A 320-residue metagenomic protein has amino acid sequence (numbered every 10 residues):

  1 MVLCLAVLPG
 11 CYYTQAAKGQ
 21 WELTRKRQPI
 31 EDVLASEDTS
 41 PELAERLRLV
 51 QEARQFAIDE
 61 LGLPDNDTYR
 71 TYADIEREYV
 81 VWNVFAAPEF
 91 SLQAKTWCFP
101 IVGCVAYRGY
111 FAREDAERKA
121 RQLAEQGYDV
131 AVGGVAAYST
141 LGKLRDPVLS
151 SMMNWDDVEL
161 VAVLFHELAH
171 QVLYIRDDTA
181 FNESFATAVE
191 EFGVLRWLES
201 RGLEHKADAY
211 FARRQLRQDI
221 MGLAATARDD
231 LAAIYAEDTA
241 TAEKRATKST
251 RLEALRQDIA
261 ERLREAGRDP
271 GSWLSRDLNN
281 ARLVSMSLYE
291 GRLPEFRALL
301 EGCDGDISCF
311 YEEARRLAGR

Functional and structural regions predicted by a protein language model:
M1-V7: Sec-dependent N-terminal signal peptides
L8-E78, A266-R268, S272-S275, E290-R320: N-terminal low-structure segments adjacent to metalloprotease catalytic domains across cellular compartments
Y12-A16, Q20-V33, S91, V158 (+2 more regions): Metalloprotease/metallohydrolase-associated module, dominated by Zn2+-dependent proteases
T24, E37-Q51, Y110-E114, N154-V163 (+7 more regions): Soluble non-cytosolic domains of exported or imported proteins
A35-T39, E52-G62, A169-L173, E190-G202 (+5 more regions): Sec-exported extracytoplasmic/periplasmic mature domains
A44-L47, Q51, E117-A120, V161-A169 (+8 more regions): Extracytoplasmic/secreted envelope proteins and their assembly/folding machinery, especially bacterial periplasmic
A53-R217: Acidic/His-rich structured neighborhood in mature extracellular/periplasmic domains
G222-R320: Pan-zinc metallopeptidase signature
